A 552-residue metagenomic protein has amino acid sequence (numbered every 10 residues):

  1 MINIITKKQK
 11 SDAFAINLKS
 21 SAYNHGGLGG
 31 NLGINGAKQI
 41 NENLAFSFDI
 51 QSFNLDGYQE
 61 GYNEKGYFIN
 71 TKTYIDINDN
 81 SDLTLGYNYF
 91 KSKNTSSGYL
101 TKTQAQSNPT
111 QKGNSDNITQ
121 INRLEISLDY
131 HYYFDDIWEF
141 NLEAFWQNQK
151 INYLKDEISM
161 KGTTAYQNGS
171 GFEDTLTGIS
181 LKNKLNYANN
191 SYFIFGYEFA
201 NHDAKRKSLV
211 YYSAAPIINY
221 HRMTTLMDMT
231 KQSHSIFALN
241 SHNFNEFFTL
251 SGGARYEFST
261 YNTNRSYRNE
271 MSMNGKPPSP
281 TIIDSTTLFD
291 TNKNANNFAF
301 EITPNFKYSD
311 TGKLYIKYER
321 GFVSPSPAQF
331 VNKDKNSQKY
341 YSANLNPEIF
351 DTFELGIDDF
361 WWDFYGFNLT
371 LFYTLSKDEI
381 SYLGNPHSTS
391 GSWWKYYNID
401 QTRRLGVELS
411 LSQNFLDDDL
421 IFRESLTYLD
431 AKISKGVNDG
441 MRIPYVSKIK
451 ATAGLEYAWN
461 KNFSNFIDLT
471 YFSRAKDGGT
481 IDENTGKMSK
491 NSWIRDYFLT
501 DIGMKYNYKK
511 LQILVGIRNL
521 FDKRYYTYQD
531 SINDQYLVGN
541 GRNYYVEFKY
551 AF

Functional and structural regions predicted by a protein language model:
M1-L18, L32-N35: N-terminal periplasmic accessory domains that precede and gate Gram-negative outer-membrane beta-barrel machines
S20-N24, S52-D56, Y89-K93, W146-K150 (+14 more regions): Transmembrane beta-strands of outer-membrane beta-barrel pores
N24-N54, Y58-S97, N117-E139, Y187-A188 (+1 more regions): Transmembrane beta-barrel wall of Gram-negative outer-membrane proteins
A37, F172, N240, I316 (+4 more regions): Conserved C-terminal beta-signal and adjacent last beta-strands/turns of outer-membrane beta-barrel proteins
L55, E60, D82-D129, N148-E173 (+1 more regions): Flexible loop and strand-edge segments within Gram-negative outer membrane beta-barrel domains
K93, Y99-L100, Q104-S107, D203-I217 (+8 more regions): Surface-exposed extracellular loop regions of Gram-negative outer-membrane beta-barrel proteins, predominantly
Q167-L185, T225, S233-F237, Y340-P347 (+4 more regions): Outer membrane beta-barrel strand-and-loop segments of large Gram-negative receptors, especially TonB-dependent
N243-E246, L250, F258-S259, G366-K377 (+3 more regions): Gram-negative outer-membrane beta-barrel transporters
